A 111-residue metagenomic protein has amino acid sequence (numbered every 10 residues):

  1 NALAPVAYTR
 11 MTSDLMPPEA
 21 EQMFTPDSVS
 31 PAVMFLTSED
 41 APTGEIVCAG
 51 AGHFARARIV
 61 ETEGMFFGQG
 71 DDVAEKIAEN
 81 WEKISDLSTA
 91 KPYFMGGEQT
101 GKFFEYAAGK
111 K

Functional and structural regions predicted by a protein language model:
N1-P18, A55-R58: Flexible, glycine-rich beta-alpha linker
A20-K110: C-terminal helical subdomain
